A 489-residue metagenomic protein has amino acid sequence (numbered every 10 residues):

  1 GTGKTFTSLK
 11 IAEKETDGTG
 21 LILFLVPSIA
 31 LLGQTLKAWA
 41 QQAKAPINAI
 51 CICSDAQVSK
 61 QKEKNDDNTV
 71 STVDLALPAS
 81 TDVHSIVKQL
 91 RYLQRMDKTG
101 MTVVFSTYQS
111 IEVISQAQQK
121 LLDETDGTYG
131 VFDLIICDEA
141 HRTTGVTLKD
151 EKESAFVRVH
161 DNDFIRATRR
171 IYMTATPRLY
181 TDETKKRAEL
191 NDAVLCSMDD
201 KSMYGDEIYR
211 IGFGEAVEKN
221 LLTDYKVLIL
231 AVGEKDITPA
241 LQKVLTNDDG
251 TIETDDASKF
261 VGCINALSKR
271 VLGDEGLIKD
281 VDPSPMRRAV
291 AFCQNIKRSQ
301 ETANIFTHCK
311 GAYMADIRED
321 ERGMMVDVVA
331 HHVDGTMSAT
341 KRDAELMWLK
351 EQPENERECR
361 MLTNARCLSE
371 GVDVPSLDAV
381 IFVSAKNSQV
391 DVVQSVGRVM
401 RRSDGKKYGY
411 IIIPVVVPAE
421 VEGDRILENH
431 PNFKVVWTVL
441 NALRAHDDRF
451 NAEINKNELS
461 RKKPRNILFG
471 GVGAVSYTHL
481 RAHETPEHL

Functional and structural regions predicted by a protein language model:
L21-A40, A56: Conserved Walker A/P-loop ATP-binding site and its immediately adjacent core in helicase/helicase-like ATPase domains
G33, K44-Q94, G130, D255-N364: Conserved C-terminal RecA-like helicase domain
Y92-G100, Q109-G130: Conserved helix/coil segment N-terminal to the catalytic DExD/H
D126-I165: SF2 helicase catalytic motif II
K149-K219: Post-DEXD/H (motif II) to motif III coupling segment of the RecA-like Helicase ATP-binding lobe
G205-V290: Conserved interdomain linker/interface between the two RecA-like ATPase lobes of SF2 helicase motors
G335-H446: Conserved RecA-like P-loop NTPase helicase motor core
T478-E487: Conserved small/polar residues in nucleotide/adenosyl-binding loops
